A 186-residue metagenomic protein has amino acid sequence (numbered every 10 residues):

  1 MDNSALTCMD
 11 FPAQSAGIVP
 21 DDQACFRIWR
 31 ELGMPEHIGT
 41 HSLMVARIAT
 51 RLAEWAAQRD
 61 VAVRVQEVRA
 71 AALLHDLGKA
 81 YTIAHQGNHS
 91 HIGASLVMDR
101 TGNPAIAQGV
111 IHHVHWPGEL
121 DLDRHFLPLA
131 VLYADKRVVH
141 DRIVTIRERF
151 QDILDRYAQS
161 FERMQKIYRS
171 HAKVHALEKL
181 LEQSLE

Functional and structural regions predicted by a protein language model:
D2-A16, E31-V63, L74, G102-P104 (+1 more regions): Divalent metal-dependent phosphate-bond-processing catalytic cores, especially two-metal-ion Mg2+/Mn2+ enzymes that act
Q23-L32: A short small-residue
A24, N88-H89, L129: Alpha-helix N-cap/N′ positions at the starts of helices
F26, T50, A94, A107: Short glycine-/small-residue-rich flexible loop motifs, especially phosphate/cofactor-binding loops
V45, V63-V97, Q108-P117: His-Asp-centered metal-binding catalytic motifs of divalent-metal-dependent phosphohydrolases/nucleases
